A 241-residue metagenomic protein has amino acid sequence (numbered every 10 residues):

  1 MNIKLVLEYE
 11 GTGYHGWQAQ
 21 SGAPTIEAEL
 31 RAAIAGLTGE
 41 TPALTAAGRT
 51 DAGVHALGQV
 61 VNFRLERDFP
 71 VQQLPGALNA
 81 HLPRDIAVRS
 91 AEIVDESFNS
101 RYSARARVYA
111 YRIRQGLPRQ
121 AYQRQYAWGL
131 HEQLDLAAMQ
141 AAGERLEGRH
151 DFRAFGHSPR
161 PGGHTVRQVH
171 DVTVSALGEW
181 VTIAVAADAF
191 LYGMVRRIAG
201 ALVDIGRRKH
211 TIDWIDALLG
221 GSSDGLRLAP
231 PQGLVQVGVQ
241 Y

Functional and structural regions predicted by a protein language model:
M1-Y241: Structured-RNA-binding interfaces characteristic of tRNA pseudouridine synthases
